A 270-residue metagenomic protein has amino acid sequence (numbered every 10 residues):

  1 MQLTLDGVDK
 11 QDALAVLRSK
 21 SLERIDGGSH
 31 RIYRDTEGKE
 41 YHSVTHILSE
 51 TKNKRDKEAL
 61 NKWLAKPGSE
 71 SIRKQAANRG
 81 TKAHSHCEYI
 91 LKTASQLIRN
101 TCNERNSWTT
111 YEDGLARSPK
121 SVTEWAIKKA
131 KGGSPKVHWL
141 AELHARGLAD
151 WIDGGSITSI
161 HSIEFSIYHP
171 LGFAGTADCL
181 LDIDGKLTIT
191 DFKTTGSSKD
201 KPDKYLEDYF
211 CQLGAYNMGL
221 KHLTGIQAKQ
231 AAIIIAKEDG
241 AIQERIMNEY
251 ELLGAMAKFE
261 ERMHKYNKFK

Functional and structural regions predicted by a protein language model:
M1-A174: Metal-dependent nuclease catalytic cores that hydrolyze phosphodiester bonds in DNA/RNA, characterized by
Q2-L3, G114, S121, C179 (+2 more regions): DEDD superfamily 3′-5′ metal-dependent exonuclease/proofreading module
A94-I98, Q227, K270: Secondary-structure transition/capping residues
H161-F269: Mg2+/Mn2+-dependent nuclease catalytic core
